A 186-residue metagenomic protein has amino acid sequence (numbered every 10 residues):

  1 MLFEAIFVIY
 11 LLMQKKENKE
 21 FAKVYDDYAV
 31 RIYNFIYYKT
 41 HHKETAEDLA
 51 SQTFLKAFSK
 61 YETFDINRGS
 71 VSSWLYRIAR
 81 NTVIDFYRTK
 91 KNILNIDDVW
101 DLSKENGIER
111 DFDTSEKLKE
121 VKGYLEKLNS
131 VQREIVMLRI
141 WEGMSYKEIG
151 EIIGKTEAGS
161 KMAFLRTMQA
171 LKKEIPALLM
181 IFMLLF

Functional and structural regions predicted by a protein language model:
L2-L12, F21, I152, M168-F186: C-terminal edge and immediately downstream basic/flexible tail or linker adjoining helix-turn-helix-like DNA-binding
L11-N34: A short, charge-rich alpha-helical start-of-domain segment used by transcription regulators
Q14, F54-R68, K90-K91: Sigma70-family region 2
I32, I36, Y61, L75 (+1 more regions): Hydrophobic-face residues of short alpha-helical interaction/recognition segments
D48-L55, G69-N81: Structural recognition of an alpha-helix C-terminal capping motif at a helix-to-coil junction
I84, K147, E151-P176: DNA-recognition helix of helix-turn-helix
D85, I93-L118: Internal acidic/polar
I135-R139: A short pre-motif secondary-structure segment
